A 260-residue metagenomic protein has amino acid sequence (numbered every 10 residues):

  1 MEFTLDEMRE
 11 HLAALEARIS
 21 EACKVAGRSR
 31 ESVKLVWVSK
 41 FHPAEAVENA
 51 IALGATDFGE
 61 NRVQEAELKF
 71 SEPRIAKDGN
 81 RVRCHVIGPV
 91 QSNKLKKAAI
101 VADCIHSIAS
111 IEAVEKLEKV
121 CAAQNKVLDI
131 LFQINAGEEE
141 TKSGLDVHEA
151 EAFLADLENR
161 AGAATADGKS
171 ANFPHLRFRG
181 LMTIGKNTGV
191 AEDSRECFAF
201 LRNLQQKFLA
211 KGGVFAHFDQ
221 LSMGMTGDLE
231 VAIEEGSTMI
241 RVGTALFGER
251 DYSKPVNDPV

Functional and structural regions predicted by a protein language model:
M1-G227, E235, F247-E249: Conserved alpha/beta-domain cores
G59, I240-R241: Paired acidic/hydrophobic, glycine-rich loop segments that form the ligand-binding mouth/hinge of periplasmic-binding
N135, N257-V260: A signal for specific C-terminal beta-sheet/loop modules enriched in small/flexible residues with GP/PG/PP motifs
E230-E234, V242, L246-S253, V260: Expand to "…catalyze enediolate/carbanion chemistry for C-C bond making/breaking, isomerization, decarboxylation
